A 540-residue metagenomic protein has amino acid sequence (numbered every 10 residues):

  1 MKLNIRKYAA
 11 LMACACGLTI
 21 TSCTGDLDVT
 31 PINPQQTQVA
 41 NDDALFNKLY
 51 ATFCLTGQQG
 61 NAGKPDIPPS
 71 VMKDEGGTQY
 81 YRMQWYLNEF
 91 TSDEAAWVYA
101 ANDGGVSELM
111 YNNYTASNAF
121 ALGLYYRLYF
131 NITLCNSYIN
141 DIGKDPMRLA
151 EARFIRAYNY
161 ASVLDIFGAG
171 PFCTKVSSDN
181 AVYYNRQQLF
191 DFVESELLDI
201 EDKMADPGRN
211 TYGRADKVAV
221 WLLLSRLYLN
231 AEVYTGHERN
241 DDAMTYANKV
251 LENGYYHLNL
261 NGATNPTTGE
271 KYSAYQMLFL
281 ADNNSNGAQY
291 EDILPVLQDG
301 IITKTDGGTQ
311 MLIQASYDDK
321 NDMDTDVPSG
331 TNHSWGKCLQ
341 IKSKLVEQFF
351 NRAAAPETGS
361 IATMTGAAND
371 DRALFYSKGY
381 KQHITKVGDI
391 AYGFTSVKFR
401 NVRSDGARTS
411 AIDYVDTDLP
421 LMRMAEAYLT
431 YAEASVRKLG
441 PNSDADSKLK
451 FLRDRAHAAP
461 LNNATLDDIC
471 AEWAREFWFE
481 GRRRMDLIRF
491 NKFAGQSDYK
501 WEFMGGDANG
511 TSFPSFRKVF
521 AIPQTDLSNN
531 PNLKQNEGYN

Functional and structural regions predicted by a protein language model:
C23-T24, V29, V39-D43, L128-Y129 (+6 more regions): Long, intrinsically disordered, low-complexity segments
C23-Y80, S528-N540: Membrane-proximal, proline-rich intrinsically disordered regions
N33-A40, G60-L87, V176, A205-L222 (+4 more regions): Short, surface-exposed recognition loops and adjoining beta-strand edges that mediate ligand/DNA contacts, enriched
D43, N47, A51-T56, E94-F167 (+5 more regions): Conserved, well-structured interaction surfaces
A100-G123, S343-R423: Flexible, polar/acidic helix-loop-strand segments at domain edges
L164-P171, N230-H237, R437-G440: Short coil/turn linking the two alpha-helices of tandem helical-hairpin repeats
Y256-A391: Extended ligand-binding clefts on enzyme/binding-domain cores
